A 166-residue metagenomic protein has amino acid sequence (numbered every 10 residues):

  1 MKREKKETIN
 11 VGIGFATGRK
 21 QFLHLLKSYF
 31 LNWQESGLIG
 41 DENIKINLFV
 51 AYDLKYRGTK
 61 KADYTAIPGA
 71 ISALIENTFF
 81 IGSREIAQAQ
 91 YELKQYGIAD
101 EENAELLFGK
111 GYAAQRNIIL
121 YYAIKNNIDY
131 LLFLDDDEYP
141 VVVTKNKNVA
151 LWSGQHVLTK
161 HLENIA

Functional and structural regions predicted by a protein language model:
M1-A66, Q95-N103: N-proximal low-complexity "stem/linker" segments adjacent to membrane-targeting elements
F22, F108, G154-L158: Residue-level preference for long, well-ordered alpha-helices that form the structural scaffold of enzyme catalytic
L26-S36, A114-L120, Q155-I165: Short alpha-helical segments and helix-capping/turn motifs at coil-helix boundaries
F49-A51, I119, I128: Residue-level detection of beta-strand scaffold positions
R57-N126: Active-site-proximal specificity loops/subdomain of glycosyltransferases
L131: Short aromatic/hydrophobic "clamp" motif used to bind/position activated sugar donors
L134-D137: Active-site acidic Asp-centered loop
Y139-A166: Conserved donor-nucleotide/metal-binding helix-loop-beta segment in metal-dependent transferases, i.e., the alpha-helix
